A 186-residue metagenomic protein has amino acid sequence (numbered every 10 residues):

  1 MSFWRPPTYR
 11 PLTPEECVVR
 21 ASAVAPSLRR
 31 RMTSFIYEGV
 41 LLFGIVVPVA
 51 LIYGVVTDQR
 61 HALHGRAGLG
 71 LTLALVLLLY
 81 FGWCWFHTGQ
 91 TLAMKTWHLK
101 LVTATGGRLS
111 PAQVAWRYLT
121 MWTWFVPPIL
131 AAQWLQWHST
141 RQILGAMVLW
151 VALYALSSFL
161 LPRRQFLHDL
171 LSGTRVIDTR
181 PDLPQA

Functional and structural regions predicted by a protein language model:
M1-A186: Membrane-interfacial and juxtamembrane segments of integral membrane proteins
